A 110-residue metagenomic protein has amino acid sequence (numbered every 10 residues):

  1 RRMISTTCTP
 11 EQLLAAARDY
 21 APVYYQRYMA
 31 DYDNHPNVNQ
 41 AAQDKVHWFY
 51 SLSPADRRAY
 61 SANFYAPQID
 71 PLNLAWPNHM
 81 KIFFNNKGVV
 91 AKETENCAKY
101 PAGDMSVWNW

Functional and structural regions predicted by a protein language model:
R1-N37: Immediate post-signal-peptide N-terminus of mature secreted/exported proteins
N39-W110: Extracytosolic low-complexity repeat regions of secreted or lipid-anchored proteins
